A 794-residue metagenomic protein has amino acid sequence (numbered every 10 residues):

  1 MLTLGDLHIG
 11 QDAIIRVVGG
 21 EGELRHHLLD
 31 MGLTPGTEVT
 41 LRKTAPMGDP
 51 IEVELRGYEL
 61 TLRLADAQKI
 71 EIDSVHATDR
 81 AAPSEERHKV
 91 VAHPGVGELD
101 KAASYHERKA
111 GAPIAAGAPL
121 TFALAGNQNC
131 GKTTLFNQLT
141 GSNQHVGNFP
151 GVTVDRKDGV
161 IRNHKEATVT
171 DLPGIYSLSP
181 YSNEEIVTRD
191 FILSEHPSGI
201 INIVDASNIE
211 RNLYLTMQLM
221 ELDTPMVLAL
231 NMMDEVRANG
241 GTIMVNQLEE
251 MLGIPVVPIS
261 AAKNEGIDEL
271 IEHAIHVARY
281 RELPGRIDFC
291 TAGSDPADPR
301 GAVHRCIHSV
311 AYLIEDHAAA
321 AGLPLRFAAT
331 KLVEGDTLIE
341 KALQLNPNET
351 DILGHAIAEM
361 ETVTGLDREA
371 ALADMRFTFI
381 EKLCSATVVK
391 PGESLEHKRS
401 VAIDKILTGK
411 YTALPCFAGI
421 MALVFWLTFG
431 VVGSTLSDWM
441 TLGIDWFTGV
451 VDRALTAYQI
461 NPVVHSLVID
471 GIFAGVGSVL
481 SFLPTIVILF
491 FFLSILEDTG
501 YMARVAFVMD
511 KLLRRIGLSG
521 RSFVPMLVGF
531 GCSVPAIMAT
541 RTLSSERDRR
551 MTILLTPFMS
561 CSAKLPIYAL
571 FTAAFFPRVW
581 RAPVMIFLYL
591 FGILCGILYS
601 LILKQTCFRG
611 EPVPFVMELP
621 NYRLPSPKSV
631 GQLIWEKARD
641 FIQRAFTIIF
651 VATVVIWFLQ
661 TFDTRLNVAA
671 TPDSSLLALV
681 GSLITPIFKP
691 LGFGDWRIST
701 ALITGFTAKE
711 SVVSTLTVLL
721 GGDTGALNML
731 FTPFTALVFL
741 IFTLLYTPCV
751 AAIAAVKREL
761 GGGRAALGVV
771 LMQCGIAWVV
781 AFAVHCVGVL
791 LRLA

Functional and structural regions predicted by a protein language model:
G95-S177: Conserved G1/Walker A P-loop phosphate-binding module
H164, R189-V256, I567, A574: Conserved C-terminal guanine-recognition region of P-loop GTPase G domains, centered on the G4
V227, R237-P391: Alpha-helical transmembrane helix bundles of large polytopic membrane transport and channel proteins
V363, A370-D374, K390, V431-I472 (+5 more regions): Extended, low-charge hydrophobic alpha-helical regions
L407-F507: Core alpha-helical transmembrane segments of integral membrane proteins
C416-L427, L489-S494, T572-F575, Y589-I602 (+3 more regions): Hydrophobic core segments of alpha-helical transmembrane domains in multi-pass membrane transport and ion-translocation
L442, W446-V450, A503-S533, R609-L633 (+1 more regions): Juxtamembrane inter-helical linkers in multi-pass membrane proteins
F558, S562-I586, A751-G762, A783-A794: Transmembrane helix-loop junctions at the membrane interface of multipass transporters and ion channels
